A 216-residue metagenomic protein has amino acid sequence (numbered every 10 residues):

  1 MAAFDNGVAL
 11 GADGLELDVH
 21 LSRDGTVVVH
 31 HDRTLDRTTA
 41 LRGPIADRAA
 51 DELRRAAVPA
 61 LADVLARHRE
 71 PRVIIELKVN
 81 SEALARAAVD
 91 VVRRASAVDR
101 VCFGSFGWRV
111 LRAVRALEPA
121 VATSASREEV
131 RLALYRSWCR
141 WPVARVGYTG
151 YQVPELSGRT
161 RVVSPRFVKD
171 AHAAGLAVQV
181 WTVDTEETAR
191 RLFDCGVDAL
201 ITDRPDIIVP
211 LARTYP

Functional and structural regions predicted by a protein language model:
M1-P216: Phosphate-group recognition and catalysis centered on beta-loop-alpha active-site segments
